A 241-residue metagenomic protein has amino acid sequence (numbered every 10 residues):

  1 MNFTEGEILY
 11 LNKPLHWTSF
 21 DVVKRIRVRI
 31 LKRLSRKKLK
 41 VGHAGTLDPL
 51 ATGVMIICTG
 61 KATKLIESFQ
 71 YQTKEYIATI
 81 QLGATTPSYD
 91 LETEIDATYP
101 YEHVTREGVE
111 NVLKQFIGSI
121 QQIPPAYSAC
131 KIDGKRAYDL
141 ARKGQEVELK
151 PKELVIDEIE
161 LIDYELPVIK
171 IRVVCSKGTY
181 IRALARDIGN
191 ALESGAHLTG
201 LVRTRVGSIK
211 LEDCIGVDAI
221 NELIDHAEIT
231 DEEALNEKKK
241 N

Functional and structural regions predicted by a protein language model:
M1-N241: Catalytic/RNA-binding core of pseudouridine synthases
